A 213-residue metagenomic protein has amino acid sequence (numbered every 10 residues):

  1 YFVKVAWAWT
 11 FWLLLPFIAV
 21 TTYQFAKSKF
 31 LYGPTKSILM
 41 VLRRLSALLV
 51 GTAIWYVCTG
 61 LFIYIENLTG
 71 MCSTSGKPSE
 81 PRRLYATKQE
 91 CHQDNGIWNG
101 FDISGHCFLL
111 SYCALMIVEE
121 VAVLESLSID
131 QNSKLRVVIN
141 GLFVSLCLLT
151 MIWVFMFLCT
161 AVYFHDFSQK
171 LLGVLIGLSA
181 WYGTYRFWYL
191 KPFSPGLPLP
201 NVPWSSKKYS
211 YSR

Functional and structural regions predicted by a protein language model:
Y1-A161, L178, Y182: Hydrophobic alpha-helical bundle signature of multipass membrane enzymes
S104, L135-R136, D166, Y185 (+2 more regions): Alpha-helix initiation/capping motif
S126-I129, L190-L197: Juxtamembrane/interfacial segments flanking transmembrane helices
H165-L175: Loop-to-transmembrane alpha-helix initiation sites
W181-K191, Y209-S210: Juxtamembrane membrane-interface segments at transmembrane alpha-helix termini
S194-R213: Transit-peptide-like, low-complexity N-terminal presequences and other terminal intrinsically disordered regions
